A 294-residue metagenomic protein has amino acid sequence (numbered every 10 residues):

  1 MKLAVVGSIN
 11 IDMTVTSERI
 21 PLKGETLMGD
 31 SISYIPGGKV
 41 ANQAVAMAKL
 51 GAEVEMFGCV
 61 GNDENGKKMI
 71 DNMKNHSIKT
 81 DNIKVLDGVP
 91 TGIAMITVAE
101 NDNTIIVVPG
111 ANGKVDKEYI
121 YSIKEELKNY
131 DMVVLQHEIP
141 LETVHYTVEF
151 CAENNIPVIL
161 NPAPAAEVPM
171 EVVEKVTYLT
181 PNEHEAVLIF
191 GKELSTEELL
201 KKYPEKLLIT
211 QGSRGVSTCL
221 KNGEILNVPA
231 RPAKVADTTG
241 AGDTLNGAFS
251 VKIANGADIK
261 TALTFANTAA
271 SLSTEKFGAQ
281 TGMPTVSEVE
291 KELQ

Functional and structural regions predicted by a protein language model:
M1-C59, E64-K68, N75, Q280: Glycine-rich phosphate/adenosyl-contacting loop at the front of the ribokinase-like
P21-G29, T180-N182, L226-P229: Short glycine/proline- and charge-enriched loop/turn segments that cap or connect secondary-structure elements
E25-T26, Y34, K49-D131, V289-Q294: Conserved N-terminal subdomain of the carbohydrate kinase-like
A48-K49, A152, A254: Gly/Ala-rich phosphate-binding loop of Rossmann-like dinucleotide-binding domains, activating on the conserved
V98, I189, S217-K221: Short beta-strand-to-turn element immediately C-terminal to the catalytic PLP-Schiff-base lysine in fold type I
M132-E198, R214-G215: Conserved beta-alpha-beta core of the PfkB/ribokinase-like small-molecule kinase fold
E167, E171, T196-Q294: Conserved phosphate-binding/catalytic region of the ribokinase-like
